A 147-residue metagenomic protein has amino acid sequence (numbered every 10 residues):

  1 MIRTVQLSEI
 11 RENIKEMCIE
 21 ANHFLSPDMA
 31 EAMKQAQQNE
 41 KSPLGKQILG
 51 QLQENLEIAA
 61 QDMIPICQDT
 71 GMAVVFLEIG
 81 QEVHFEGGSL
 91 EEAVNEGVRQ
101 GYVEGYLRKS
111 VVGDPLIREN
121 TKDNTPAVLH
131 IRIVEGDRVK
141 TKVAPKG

Functional and structural regions predicted by a protein language model:
M1-G147: Non-transmembrane, aqueous-exposed alpha-helical and coiled segments at domain scale
